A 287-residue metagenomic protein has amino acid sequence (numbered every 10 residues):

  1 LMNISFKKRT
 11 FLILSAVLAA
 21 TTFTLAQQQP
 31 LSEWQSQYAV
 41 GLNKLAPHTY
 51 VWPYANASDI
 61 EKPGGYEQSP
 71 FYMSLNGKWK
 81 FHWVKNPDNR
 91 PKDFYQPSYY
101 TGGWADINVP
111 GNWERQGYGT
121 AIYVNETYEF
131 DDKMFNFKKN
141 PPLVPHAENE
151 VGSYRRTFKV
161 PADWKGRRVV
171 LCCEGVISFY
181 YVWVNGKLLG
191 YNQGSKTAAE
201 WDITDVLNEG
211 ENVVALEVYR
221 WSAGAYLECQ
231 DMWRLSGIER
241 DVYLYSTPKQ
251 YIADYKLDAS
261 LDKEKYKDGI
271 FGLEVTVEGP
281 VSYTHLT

Functional and structural regions predicted by a protein language model:
L1-Q28: Bacterial Sec-dependent N-terminal signal peptides
Q27-M73: N-terminal pre-domain segments of enzymes
E33-S36, V40, G65-Y66, K80-V84 (+4 more regions): Accessory beta-strand-rich segments of carbohydrate-active enzymes
F71-H82: Mature N-terminal segment immediately following signal peptide/propeptide cleavage in secreted/periplasmic
R90-G103, I107: Short Gly/aromatic-enriched secondary-structure transition segments
V169, G269-L273: Structural beta-strand segments of beta-rich domains
L261-G269: Short, solvent-exposed loop/linker segments at the N-terminal edge of repeated beta-sheet extracellular domains
T284-T287: Conserved small/polar residues in nucleotide/adenosyl-binding loops
